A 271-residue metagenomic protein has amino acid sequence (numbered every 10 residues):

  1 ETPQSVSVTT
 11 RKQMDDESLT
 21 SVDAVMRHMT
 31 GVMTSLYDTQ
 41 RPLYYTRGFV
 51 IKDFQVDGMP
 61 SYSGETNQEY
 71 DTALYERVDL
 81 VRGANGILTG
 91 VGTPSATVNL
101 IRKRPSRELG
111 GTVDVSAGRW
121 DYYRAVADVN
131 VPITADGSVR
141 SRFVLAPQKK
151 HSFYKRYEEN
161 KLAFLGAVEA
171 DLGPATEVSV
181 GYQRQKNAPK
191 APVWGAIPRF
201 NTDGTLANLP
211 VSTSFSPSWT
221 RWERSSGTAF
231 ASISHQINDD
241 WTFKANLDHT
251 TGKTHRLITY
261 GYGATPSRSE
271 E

Functional and structural regions predicted by a protein language model:
E1-L109: Acidic, small-polar-rich N-terminal luminal/periplasmic segments of exported/outer-membrane proteins
Q4-V8, V113, R268-E270: Glycine-/proline-rich flexible loop or hinge segments
V6, E17-S18, Y70, D121 (+3 more regions): Extracytoplasmic/periplasmic, Sec-exported soluble proteins
T46, V115-A117, I237: Hydrophobic residues in beta-strands and at strand termini
A73-E76, I87-G166, L172-T176, G227: Outer-membrane beta-barrel translocator/receptor signature
Q148-S152, L165-D171, A175-Q236, D240-T242 (+1 more regions): Acidic/polar loop-and-plug regions of large Gram-negative outer-membrane beta-barrel proteins
